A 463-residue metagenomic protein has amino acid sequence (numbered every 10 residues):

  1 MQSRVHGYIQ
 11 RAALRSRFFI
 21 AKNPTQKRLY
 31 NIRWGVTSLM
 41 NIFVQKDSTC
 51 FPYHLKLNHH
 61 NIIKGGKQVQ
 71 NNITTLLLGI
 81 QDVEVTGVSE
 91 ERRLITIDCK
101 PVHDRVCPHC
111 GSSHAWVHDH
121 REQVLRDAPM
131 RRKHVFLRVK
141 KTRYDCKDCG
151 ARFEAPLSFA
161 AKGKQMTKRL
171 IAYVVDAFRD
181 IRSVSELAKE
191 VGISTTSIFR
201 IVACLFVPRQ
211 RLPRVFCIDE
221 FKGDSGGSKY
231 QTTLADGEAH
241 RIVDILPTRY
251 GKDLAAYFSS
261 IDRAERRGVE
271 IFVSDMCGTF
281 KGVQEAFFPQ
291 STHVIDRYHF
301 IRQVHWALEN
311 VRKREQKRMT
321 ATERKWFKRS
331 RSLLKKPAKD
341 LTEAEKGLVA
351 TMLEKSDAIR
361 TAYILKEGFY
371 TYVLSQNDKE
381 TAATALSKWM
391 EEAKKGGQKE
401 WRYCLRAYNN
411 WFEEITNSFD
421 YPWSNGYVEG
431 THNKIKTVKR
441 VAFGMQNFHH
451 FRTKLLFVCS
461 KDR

Functional and structural regions predicted by a protein language model:
Y8-S38, D47-T49: Positively charged N-terminal leader segments that act as targeting/secretion signals
I42, S48, P52-L157: Short, conserved DNA-binding cores of transcription-related domains
V44-H54, L125-G227, R266-V269, I415-T416: Short, positively charged, Gly/Tyr-enriched micro-motifs that form contact patches at catalytic or ligand/partner
S48-K56, I63, D104, H109 (+7 more regions): Acidic/histidine-rich catalytic cores and adjacent linkers of DNA breakage/strand-transfer/modification proteins
H114, S194, L205-F206, M276 (+2 more regions): The DNA-recognition helices of helix-turn-helix-type DNA-binding domains
K162-M166, I242-E265, I271: Active-site beta-loop-alpha junctions of metal-dependent nucleic acid enzymes, especially the RNase H-like/DDE
F300-T320: Short alpha-helix plus adjacent loop in nuclease-associated cores
